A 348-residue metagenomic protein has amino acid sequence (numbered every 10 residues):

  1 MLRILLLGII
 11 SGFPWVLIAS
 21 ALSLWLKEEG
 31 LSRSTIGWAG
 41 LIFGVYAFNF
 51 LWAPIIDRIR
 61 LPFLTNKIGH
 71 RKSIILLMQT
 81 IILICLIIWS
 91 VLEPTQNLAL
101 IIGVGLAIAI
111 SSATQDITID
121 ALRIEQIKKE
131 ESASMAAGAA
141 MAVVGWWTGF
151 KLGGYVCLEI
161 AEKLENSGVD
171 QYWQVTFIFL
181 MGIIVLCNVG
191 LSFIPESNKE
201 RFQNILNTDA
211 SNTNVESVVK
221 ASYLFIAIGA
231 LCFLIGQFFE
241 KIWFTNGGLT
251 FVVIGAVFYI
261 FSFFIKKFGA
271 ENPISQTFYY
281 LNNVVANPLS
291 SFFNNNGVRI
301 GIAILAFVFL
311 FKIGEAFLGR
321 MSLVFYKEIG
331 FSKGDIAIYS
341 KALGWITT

Functional and structural regions predicted by a protein language model:
M1-Y46, A107, C232-G236, I300-F325 (+2 more regions): Helix-loop boundary and gating motifs at the non-cytosolic
L7-G8, W15, I42, Y46-N49 (+5 more regions): Substrate-agnostic recognition of the 12-TM MFS/MFS-like secondary transporter fold
L26-K27, I56, R60, V156-E165 (+1 more regions): Interfacial helix-cap and linker-helix signal at transmembrane-aqueous boundaries of multi-pass secondary transporters
T35-P62, I82, A342-T348: Central cavity-lining transmembrane alpha-helices of secondary-active solute carriers, predominantly the Major
G37, I75-L76, I102, Q174-I178 (+1 more regions): Hydrophobic/aromatic positions within or immediately flanking transmembrane alpha-helices of multi-pass small-molecule
F43, Q79-L83, M181-V185, G255-Y259 (+1 more regions): Residue-level recognition of pore/gate-forming positions within transmembrane alpha-helices of multi-pass
L61-P62, S73-Q96: C-terminal ends and interior cores of transmembrane alpha-helices in multi-pass membrane transporters/permeases
S90-I102, T114, Q126-L310, K333: Intracellular loop-helix junctions on the cytosolic face of multi-pass helical membrane proteins
